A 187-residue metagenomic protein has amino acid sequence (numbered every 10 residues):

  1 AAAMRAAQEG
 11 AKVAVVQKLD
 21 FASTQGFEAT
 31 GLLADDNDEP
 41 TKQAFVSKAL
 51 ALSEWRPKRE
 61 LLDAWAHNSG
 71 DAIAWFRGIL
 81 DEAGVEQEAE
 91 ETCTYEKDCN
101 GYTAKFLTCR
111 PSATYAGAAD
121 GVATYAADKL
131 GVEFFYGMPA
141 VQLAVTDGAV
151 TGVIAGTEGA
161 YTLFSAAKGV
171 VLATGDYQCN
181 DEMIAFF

Functional and structural regions predicted by a protein language model:
A2-M4: Generic hydrophobic/aromatic pocket-lining and core-packing "Φ" positions
A7-F27: Glycine-rich FAD pyrophosphate-binding loop
V16-L19, D36-N37, T174-G175: Active-site-proximal beta-strand/loop segments in catalytic clefts of secreted hydrolases
T24-E28, D176, D181-A185: Short, solvent-exposed loop/turn and secondary-structure capping segments
T30, Y102-A104, A185-F187: Short glycine/proline- and charge-enriched loop/turn segments that cap or connect secondary-structure elements
T30-A66: Glycine-rich active-site loop/strand segments that organize a redox cofactor
H67-A160, A167, D181-E182: Conserved redox-cofactor binding core of oxidoreductases
F164-D176: Short hydrophobic core segments
